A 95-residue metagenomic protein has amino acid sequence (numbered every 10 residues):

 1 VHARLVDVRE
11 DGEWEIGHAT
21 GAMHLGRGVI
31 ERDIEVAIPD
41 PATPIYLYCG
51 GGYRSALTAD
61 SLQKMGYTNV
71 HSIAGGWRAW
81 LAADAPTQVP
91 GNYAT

Functional and structural regions predicted by a protein language model:
V1-R4, D11-P44, Y53-T95: Rhodanese-like catalytic fold shared by cysteine-dependent sulfurtransferases and DSP/PTP-type phosphatases
L47-C49: Short, surface-exposed ligand- or partner-binding patches at beta-edge/loop junctions that are enriched in aromatics
